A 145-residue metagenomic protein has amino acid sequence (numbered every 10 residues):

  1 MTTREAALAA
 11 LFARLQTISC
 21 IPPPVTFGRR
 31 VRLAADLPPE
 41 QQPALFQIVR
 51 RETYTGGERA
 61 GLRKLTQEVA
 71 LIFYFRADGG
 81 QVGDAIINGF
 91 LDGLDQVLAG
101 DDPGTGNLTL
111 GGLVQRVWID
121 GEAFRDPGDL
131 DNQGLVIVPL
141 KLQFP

Functional and structural regions predicted by a protein language model:
M1-Q41, V49-P145: Charged, amphipathic alpha-helical segments and their flanking helix caps
